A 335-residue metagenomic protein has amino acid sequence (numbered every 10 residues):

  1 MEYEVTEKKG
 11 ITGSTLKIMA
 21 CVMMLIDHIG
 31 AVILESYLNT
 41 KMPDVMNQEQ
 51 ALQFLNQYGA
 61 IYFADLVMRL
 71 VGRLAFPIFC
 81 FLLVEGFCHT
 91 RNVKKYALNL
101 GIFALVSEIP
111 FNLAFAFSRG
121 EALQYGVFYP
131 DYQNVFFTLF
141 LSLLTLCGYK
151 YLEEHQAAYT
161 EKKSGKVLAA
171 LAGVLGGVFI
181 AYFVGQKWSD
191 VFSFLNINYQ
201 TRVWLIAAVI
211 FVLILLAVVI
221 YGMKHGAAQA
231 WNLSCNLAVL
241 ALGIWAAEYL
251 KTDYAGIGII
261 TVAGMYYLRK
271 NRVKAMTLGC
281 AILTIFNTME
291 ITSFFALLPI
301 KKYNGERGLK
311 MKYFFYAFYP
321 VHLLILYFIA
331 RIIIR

Functional and structural regions predicted by a protein language model:
M1-R335: Alpha-helical transmembrane segments and their immediate juxtamembrane cytosolic regions
